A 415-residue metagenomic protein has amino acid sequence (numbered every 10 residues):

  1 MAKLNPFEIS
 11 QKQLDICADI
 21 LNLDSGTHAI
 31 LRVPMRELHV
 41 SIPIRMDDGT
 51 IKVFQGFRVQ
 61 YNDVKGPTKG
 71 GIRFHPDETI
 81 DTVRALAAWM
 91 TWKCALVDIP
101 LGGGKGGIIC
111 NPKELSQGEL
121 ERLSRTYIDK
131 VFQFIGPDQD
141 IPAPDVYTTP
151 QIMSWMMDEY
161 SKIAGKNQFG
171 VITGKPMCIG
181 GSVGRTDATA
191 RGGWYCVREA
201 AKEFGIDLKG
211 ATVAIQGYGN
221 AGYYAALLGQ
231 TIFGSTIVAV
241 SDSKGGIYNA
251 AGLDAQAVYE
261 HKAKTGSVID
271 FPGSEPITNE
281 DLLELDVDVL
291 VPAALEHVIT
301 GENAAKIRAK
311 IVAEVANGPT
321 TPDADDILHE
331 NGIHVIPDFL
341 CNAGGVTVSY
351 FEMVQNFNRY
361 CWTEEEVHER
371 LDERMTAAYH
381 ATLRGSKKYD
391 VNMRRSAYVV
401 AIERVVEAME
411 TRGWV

Functional and structural regions predicted by a protein language model:
A2-S41: Short, Gly/Pro- and small/polar-rich lid/capping loops
K3-L4, A200-A201, A305-V415: Adenosine-phosphate binding glycine-rich loop
D24-I30, D98, I135-P144, N167-G170 (+3 more regions): Flexible, glycine/charged-enriched surface loops at secondary-structure junctions
V40-P112: Glycine-rich, N-terminal phosphate-binding loop and its surrounding beta-alpha-beta segment
H75, A95-L208: Glycine/serine-rich phosphate-binding loop and adjoining beta1-alpha1 elements at the start of nucleotide-handling
P176, G181-E284: Glycine-rich phosphate/diphosphate-binding loop of Rossmann-like nucleotide-binding domains
G245-V335: Rossmann-like adenosine-cofactor binding region
